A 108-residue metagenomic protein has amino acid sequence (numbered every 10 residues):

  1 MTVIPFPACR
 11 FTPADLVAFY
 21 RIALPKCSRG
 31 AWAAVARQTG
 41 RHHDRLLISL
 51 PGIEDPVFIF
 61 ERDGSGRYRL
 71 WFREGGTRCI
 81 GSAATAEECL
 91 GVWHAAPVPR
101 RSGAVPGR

Functional and structural regions predicted by a protein language model:
M1-A8, W71-R108: Mixed-charge, Lys/Arg-enriched low-complexity segments
M1-G52: Negatively charged, low-complexity tracts enriched in Asp/Glu with abundant Ser/Thr
A23-K26, E61-S65, A86: Intrinsically disordered, low-complexity regions enriched in Ser/Pro/Gly/Gln/His and often acidic
P25-K26, Q38, G66, E74-T77 (+1 more regions): A generic structural signal for solvent-exposed, polar alpha-helical segments
A36-T39, F60, A83: Assembly/interface hotspot detector across virion components, adhesins/toxins, and nucleic-acid enzymes
I53-T77: Short aromatic-glycine-(Arg/Gly/Cys) micro-motifs in beta-strand/loop hairpins
